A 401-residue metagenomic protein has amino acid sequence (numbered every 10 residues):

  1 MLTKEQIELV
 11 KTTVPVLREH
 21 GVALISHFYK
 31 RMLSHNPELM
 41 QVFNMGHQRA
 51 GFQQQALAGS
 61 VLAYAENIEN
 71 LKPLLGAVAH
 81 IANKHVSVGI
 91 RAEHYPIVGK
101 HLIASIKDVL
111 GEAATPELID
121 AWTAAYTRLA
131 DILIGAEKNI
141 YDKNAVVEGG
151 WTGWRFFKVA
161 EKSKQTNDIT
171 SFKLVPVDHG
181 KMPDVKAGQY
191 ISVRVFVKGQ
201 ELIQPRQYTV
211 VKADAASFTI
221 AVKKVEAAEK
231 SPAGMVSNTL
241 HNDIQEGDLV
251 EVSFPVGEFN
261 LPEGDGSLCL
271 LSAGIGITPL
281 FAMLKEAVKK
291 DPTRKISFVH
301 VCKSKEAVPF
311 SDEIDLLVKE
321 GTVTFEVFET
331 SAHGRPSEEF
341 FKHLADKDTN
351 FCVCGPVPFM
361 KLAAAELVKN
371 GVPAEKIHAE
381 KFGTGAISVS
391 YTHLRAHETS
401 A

Functional and structural regions predicted by a protein language model:
M1-W154: Globin-like tetrapyrrole-binding proteins
K30, K100, K186, T278-F281: Short alpha-helical basic/polar micro-motif
D120, A233-Y391, R395: FNR/FR-type flavoprotein reductase catalytic core
V147-L249, V301-S304, D315, T330: Ferredoxin-reductase
A396-A401: A short, hydrophobic C-terminal helix/tail in secreted or cell-surface proteins
